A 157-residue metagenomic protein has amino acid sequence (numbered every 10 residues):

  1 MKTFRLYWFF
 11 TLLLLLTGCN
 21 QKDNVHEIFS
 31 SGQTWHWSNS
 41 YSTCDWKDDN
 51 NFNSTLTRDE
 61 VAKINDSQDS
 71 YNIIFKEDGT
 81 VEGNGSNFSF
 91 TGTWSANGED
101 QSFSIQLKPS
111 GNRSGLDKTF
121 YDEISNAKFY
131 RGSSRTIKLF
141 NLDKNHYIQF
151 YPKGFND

Functional and structural regions predicted by a protein language model:
M1-T17: Sec-dependent bacterial lipoprotein signal peptides
C19-D157: Lipid interaction determinants
